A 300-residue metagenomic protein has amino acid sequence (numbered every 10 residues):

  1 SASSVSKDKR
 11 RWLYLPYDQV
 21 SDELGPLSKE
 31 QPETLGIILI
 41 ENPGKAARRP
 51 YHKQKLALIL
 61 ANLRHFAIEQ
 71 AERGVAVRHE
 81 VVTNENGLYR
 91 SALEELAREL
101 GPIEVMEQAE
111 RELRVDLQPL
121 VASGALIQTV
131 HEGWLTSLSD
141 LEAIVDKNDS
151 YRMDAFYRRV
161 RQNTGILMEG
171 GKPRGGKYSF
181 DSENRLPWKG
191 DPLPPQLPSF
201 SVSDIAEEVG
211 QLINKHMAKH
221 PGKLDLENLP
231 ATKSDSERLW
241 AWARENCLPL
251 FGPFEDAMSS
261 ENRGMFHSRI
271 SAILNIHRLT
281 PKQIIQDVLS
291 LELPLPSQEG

Functional and structural regions predicted by a protein language model:
S1-V82: N-terminal beta-strand-loop-alpha-helix module at the start of alpha/beta ligand-binding or catalytic domains
W12, G36, P102-I103, A125 (+1 more regions): Beta-sheet entry/capping signal
P16-P26, Y89-E94, V115-D116, A257: Short alpha-helical segments and helix-capping/turn motifs at coil-helix boundaries
S21-E23, K45-R48, N86-L88, R111-L113 (+2 more regions): Flexible loop/turn segments at secondary-structure boundaries
E41, L60, R64-A67, A71-L96 (+1 more regions): Noncatalytic N-terminal accessory/assembly modules of large enzymes
Q54-K55, V105, M258: A generic structural signal for short
L88-N228: Beta-rich, aromatic/charged-enriched effector core domains that present basic-aromatic interfaces for binding
G165-G300: Glycine/tryptophan-enriched, flexible segments
